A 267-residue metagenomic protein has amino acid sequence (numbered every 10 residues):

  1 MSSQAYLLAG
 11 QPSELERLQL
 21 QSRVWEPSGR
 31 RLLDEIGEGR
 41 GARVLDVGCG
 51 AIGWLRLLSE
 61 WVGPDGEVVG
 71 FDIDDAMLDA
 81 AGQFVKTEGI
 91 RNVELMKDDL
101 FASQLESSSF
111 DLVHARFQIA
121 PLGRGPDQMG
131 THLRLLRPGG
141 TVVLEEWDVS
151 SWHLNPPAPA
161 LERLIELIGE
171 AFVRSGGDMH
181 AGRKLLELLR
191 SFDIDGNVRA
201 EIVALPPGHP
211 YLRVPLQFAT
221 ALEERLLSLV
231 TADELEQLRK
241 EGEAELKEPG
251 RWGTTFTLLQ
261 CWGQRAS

Functional and structural regions predicted by a protein language model:
L7, S13-E14, W25, G196-G253: C-terminal helical/coil "lid" or tail adjacent to the Rossmann-like core of SAM-dependent
R23-A42, L57, W61: Conserved alpha-helix/loop element of class I SAM-dependent methyltransferases that forms part of the SAM/SAH-binding
L45-V47, A51-S103: Class I SAM-dependent methyltransferase SAM/SAH-binding core
S103-L112: A short acidic, Gly/Pro-enriched loop at the edge of an enzyme's catalytic core that lines a small-molecule cofactor
D111-P126: A short SAM/SAH-binding and catalytic strip from SAM-dependent methyltransferases
P126-T141: A short glycine-rich, Lys/Arg-flanked "PGG" loop and its adjoining helix->strand segment in the class I
V143-H209: Conserved catalytic/acceptor-binding region of the Class I
F192-I194, L258-S267: Core SAM-dependent methyltransferase catalytic element
